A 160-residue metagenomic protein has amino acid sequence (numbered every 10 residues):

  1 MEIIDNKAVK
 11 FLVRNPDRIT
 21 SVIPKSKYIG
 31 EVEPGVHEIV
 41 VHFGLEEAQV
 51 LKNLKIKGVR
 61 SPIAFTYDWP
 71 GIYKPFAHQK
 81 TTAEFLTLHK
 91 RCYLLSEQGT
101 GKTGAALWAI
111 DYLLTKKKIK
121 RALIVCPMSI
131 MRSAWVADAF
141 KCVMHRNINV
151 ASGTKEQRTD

Functional and structural regions predicted by a protein language model:
M1-V59, K116: Charged, low-complexity intrinsically disordered regions
R18-V32, V59-R91, T100-D160: SF2 helicase/translocase NTPase motor core, specifically the RecA-like lobe 1 inter-motif segment between Walker
S96: The Walker A (P-loop) glycine that initiates the GxxxxGKT/S ATP-binding motif of P-loop NTPases
